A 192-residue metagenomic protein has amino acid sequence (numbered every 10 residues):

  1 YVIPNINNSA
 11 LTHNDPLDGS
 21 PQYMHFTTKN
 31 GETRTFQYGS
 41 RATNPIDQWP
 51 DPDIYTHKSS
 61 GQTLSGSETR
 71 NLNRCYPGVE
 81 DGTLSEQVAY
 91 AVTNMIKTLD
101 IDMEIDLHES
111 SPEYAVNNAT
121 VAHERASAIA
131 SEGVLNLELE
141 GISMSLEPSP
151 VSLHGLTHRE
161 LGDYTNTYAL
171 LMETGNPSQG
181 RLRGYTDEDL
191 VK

Functional and structural regions predicted by a protein language model:
Y1-S127: Active-site/substrate-binding loop(s) of hydrolase catalytic cores
E80, L84-K192: C-terminal accessory segments enriched in acidic
